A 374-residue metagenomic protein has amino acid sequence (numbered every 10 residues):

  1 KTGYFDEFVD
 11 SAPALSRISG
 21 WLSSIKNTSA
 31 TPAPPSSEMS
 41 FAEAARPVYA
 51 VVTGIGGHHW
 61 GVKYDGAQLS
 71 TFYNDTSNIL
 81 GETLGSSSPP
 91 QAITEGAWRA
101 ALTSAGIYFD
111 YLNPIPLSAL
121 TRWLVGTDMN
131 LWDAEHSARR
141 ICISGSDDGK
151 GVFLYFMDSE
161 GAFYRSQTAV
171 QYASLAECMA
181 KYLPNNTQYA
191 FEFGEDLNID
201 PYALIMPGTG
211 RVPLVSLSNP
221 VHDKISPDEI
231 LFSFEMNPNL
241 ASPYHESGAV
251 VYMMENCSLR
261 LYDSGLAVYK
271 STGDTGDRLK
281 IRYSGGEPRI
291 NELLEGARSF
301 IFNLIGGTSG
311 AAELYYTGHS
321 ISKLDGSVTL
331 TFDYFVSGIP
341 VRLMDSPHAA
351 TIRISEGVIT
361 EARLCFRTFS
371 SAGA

Functional and structural regions predicted by a protein language model:
T2-G296, F300-N303: Preferential activation on post-signal-peptide N-terminal prodomains/segments of secreted or lumenal proteins
S247-A249, D325-T331: Short, hydrophobic/aromatic-rich segments at coil-to-beta transitions
Y252, T331-S337: Short beta-strand segments that buttress and anchor functional surface loops
G296-S322, D333-F335, M344-A374: Charged, low-complexity helical/coil segments in non-catalytic cytosolic or luminal regions
